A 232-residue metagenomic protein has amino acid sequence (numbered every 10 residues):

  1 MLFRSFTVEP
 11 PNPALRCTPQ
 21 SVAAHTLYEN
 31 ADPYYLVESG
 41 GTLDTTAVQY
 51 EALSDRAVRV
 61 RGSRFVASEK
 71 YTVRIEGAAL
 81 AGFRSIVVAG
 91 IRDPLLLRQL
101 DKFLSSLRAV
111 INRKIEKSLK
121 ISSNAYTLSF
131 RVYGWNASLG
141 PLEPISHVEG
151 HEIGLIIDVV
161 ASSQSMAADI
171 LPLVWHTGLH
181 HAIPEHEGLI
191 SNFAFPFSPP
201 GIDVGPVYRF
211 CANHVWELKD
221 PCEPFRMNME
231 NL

Functional and structural regions predicted by a protein language model:
T7, A14: Active-site-adjacent helix-turn-beta-strand microarchitecture at beta-sheet edges that either contains or buttresses
V8-E9, A57, A89, I156: Generic, low-specificity signal for short hydrophobic/alpha-helical stretches with a mild N-terminal bias, encompassing
P11, V58-V60, L142: Sparse, context-dependent recognition of short Cys/His-centered cofactor- or disulfide-binding micro-motifs
N12, D32, D44-Q49, S54 (+4 more regions): Serine/threonine-rich low-complexity intrinsically disordered regions
R16-R56, V60, F65: Active-site core segments that coordinate phosphate-bearing ligands/cofactors across diverse enzyme families
V66-K70: Short, flexible loop/turn motifs enriched in small residues
Y71-L232: C-terminal non-catalytic interaction/assembly regions of soluble proteins
